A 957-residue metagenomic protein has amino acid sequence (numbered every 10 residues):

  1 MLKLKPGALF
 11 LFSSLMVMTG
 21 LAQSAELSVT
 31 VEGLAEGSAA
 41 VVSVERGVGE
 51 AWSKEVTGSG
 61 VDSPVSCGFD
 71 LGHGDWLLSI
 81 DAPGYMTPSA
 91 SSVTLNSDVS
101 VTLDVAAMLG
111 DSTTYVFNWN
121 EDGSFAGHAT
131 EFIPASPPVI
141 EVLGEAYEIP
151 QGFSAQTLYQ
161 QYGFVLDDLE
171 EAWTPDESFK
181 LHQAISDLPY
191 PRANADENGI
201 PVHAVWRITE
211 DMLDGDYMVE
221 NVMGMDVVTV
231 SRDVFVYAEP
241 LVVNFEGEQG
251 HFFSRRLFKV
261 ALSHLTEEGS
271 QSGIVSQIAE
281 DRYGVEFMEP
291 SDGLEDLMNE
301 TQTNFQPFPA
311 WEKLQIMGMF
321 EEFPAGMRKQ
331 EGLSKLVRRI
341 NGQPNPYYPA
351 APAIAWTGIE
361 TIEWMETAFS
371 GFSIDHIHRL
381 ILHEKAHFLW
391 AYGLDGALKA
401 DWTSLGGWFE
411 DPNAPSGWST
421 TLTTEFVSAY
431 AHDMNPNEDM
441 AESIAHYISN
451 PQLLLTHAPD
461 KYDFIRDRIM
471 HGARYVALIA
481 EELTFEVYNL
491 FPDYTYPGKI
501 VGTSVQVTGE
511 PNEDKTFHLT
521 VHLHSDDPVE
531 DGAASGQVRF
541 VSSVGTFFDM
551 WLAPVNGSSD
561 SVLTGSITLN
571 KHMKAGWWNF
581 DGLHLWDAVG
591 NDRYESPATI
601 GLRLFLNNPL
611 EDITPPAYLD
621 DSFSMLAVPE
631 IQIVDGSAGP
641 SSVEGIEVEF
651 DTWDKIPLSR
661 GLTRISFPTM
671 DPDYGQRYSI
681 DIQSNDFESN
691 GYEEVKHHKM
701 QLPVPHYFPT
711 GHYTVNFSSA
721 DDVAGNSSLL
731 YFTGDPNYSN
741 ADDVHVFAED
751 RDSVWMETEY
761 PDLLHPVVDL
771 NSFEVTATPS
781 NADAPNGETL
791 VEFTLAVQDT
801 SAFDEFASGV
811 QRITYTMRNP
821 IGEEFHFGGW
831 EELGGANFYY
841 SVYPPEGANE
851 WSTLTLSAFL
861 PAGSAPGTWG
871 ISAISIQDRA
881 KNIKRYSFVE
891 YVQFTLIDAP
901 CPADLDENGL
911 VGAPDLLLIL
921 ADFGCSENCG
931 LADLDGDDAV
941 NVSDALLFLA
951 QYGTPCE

Functional and structural regions predicted by a protein language model:
A25, G33-V56: Short, ordered, surface-exposed loop/turn motifs in non-cytosolic proteins
V61-L77, P83, H572-A575, F708-T710 (+1 more regions): Short Pro-Gly-centered beta-turn/loop motif in secreted/extracellular proteins
V61-V65, G557-L569, K574-G576, S689-L702 (+2 more regions): Aromatic sugar-binding surface patches on proteins that engage polysaccharides or sugar-phosphate polymers
I80-S91, M108: A short, solvent-exposed loop/turn motif at the edges and junctions of modular extracellular/periplasmic domains
S92-W119: Extracellular beta-sheet/turn segments enriched in Thr/Pro/Gly and aliphatic residues
T157-D167, E197-F305, K329-F491: Active-site-flanking segments in enzyme catalytic domains
K571-D581, H706-V715, G725, L860-S872: Short glycine/proline/serine/threonine-rich loop/turn segments at secondary-structure transition edges
A899-E957: Cellulosome-associated attachment modules in secreted, modular CAZymes
